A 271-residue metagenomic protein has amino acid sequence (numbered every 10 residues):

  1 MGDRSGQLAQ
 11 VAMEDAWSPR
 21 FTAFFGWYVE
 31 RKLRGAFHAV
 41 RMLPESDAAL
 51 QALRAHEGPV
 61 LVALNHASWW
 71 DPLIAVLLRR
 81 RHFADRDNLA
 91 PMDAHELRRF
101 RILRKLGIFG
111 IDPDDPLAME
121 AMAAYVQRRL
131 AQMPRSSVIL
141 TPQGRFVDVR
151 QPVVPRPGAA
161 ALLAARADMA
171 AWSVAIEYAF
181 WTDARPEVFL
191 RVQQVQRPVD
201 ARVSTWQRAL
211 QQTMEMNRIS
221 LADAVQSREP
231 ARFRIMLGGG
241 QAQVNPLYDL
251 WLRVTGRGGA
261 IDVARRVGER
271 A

Functional and structural regions predicted by a protein language model:
M1-V76, D87-N88, F100-I108, Q127 (+2 more regions): Membrane-anchoring hydrophobic helices of lipid-metabolizing enzymes
R4-W17, E120-A271: Non-catalytic C-terminal accessory region of glycerolipid acyltransferases and related lyso-lipid remodeling enzymes
K32-R34, A39, A52-H56, P116-L117 (+3 more regions): Hydrophobic/basic alpha-helical segments enriched in Actinobacteria
L61-A63, G110, S137-T141: Structural motif
R81-A84: Short helix-capping segments at alpha-helix termini
L89-A94: Short internal beta-strands
L97: Substrate-binding/gating loop at the entrance of the active-site cleft, primarily in PLP-dependent aminotransferase-like
I108-P116, R145-R150: Surface-exposed cleft-lining segments at the edges of enzyme active sites
